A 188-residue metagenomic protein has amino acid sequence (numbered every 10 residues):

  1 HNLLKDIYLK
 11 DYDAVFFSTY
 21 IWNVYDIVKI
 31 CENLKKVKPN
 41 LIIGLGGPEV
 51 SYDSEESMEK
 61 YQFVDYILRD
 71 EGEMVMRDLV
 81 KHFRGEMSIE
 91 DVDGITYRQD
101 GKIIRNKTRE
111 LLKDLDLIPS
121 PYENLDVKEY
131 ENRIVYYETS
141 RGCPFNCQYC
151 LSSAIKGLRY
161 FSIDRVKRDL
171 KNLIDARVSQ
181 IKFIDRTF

Functional and structural regions predicted by a protein language model:
H1-R109: Glycine-rich beta-alpha loop elements in corrinoid/cobalamin-binding modules across cobalamin-dependent enzymes
L34, D114-D116: Residue-level detector of alpha-helical hydrophobic segments embedded in or interacting with membranes
E71, K113, F161: Residue-level signal for the nucleotide or nucleotide-sugar donor/cofactor binding architecture
S88-D91, T108-D114, P121-D126: Glycine-rich, flexible loop/turn motifs
D91-V92, K102, D114, E131-R133: A generic structural signal for well-ordered coil/turn residues at beta-strand boundaries that shape enzyme active-site
D116-F188: Radical SAM [4Fe-4S] cluster-binding motif and immediate context
